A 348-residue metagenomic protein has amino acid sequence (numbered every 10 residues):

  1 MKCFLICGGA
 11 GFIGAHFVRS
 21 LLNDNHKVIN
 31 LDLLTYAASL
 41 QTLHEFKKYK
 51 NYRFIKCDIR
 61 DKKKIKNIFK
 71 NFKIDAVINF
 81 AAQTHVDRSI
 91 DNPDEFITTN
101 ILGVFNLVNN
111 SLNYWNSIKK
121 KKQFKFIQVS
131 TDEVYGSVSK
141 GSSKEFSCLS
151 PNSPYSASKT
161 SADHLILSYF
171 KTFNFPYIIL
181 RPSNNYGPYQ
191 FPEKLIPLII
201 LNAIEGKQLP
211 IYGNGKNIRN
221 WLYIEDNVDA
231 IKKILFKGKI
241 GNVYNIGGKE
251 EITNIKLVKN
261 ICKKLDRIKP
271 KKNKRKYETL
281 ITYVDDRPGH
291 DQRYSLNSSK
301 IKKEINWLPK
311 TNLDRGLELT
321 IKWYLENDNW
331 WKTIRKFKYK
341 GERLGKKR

Functional and structural regions predicted by a protein language model:
M1-N185, E225, L319-N327, T333 (+1 more regions): N-terminal Rossmann-like NAD(P)+-binding domain of SDR-like oxidoreductases, especially those catalyzing
F4, A15, S20-N23, C57-R60 (+2 more regions): C-terminal substrate-binding subdomain of Rossmann-fold SDR/epimerase-dehydratase oxidoreductases
A37-S39, G136-S137, P188, T253-N254 (+1 more regions): A short beta-to-alpha transition loop/helix N-cap that caps and shapes the active-site region
N116-K119, I127, S137-K140, N174 (+3 more regions): Proline-centered turn/helix-capping motifs that create local helix->coil transitions or kinks
G141, P192-I200: A glycine/serine/threonine-rich, flexible loop-to-helix segment that serves as the NAD(P) cofactor-binding "lid"
S161, L165, Y169, I199 (+2 more regions): Hydrophobic alpha-helix immediately C-terminal to the catalytic Tyr-X-X-X-Lys motif of short-chain
